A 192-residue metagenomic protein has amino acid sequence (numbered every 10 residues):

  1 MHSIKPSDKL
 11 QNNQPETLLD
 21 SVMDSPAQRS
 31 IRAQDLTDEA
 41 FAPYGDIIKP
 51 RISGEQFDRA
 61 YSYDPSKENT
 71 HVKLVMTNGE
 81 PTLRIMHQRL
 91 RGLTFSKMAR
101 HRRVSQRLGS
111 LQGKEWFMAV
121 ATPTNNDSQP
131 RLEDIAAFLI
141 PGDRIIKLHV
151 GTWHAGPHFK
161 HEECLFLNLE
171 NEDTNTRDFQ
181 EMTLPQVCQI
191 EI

Functional and structural regions predicted by a protein language model:
H2-A137, N175-D178, M182-T183, C188-I192: Non-catalytic, conserved peripheral segments adjacent to functional cores
K114-W116, A136, G142-R144, E162-L165: A short pocket-lining beta-strand/turn micro-motif at the edge of beta-sheets
L139-P157: Conserved metal-binding segment of the jelly-roll/cupin
P141-I145, C164, E172-T174, I190-I192: Glycine-rich loops and low-complexity Gly/Arg-rich segments that provide flexible linkers or classic glycine-based
T152-F179: A short beta-strand-loop micro-motif that forms or neighbors metal/cofactor- and ligand-binding patches at active-site
